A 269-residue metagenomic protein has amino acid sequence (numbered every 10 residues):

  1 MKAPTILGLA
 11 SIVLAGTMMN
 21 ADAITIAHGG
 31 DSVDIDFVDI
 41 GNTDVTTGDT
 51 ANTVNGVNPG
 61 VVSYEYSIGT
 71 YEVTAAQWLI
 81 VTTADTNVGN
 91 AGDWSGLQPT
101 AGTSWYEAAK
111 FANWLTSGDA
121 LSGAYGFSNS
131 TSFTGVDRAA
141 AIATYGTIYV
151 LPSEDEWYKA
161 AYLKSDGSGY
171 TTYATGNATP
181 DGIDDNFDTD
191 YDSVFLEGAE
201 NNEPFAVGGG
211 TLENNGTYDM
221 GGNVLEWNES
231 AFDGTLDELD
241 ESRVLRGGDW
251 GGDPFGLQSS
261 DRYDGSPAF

Functional and structural regions predicted by a protein language model:
M1-T25: Short, threonine-centered small-residue motifs that mark membrane-proximal processing/anchoring sites and TM-junction
I26-G89, P99-K110, T116, G222: A short glycine-rich, aromatic-capped structural motif
G29, V57-N58, A206-G209, N215 (+1 more regions): Short Gly/Pro-enriched turn/cap motifs at secondary-structure boundaries
D31-D34, W105, A109-Q258: Functional-site microenvironments in short loops/helix caps that host divalent-cation chemistry
T46-Y66, W94, D184-V194, F255-F269: Short, polar loop/linker segments at the starts of domains and inter-domain junctions
S63-E65, S95-L97, G146, N202-P204: Short, solvent-exposed beta-strand edge segments and adjacent coil->beta transition regions
T86-G96, N202, S259-R262: Short glycine/proline-rich turn/loop motifs
A91-Q98, S132-R138: Short linear capping/connector segments at secondary-structure termini
